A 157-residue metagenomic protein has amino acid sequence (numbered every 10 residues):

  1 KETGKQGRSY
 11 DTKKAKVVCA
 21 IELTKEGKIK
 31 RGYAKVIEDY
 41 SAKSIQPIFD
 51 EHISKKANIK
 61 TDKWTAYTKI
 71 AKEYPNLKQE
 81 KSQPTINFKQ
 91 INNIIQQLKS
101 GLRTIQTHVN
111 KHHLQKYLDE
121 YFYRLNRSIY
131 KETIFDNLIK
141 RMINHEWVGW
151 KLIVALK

Functional and structural regions predicted by a protein language model:
K1-K157: Residue-level recognition of single "structural anchor" positions that define or cap local secondary structure
